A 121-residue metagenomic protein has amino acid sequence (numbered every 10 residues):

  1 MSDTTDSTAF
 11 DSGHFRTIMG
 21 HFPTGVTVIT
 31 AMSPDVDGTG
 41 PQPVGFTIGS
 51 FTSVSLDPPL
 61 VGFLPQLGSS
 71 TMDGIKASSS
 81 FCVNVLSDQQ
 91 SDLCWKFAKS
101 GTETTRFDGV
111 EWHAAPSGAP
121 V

Functional and structural regions predicted by a protein language model:
M1-V121: Active-site-proximal mixed secondary-structure blocks
